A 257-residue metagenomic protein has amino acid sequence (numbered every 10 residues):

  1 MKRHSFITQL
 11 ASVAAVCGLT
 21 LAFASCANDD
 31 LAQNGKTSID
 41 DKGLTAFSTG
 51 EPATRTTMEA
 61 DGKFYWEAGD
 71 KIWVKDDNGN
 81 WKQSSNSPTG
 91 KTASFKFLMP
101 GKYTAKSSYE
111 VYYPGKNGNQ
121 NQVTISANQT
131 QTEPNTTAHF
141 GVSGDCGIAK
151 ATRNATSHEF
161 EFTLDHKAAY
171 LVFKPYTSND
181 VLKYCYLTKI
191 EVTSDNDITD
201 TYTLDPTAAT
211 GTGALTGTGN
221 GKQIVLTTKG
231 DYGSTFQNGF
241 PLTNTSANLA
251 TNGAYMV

Functional and structural regions predicted by a protein language model:
K2-V257: Sec-type signal peptide cleavage vicinity
